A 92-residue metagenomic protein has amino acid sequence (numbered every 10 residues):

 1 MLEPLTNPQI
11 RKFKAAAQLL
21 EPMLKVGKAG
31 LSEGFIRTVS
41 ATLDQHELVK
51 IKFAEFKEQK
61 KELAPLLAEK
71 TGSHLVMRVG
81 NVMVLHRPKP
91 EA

Functional and structural regions predicted by a protein language model:
M1-A92: Positively charged, polar, low-complexity stretches
